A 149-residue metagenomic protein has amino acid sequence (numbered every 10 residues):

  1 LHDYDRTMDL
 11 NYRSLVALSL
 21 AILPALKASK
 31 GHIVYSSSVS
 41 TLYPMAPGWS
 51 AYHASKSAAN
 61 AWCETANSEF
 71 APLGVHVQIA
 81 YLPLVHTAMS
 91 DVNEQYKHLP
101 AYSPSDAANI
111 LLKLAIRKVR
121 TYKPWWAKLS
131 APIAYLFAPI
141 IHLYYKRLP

Functional and structural regions predicted by a protein language model:
D3-D5: Substrate-binding pocket helix/loop in short-chain dehydrogenase/reductase
S19, S55: Active-site helix of classical SDR
A21-K30: A short helix-coil junction within the Rossmann-fold of NAD(P)-dependent oxidoreductases
S38: Residue(s) in the substrate-gating loop at a strand-loop-helix junction that position the organic substrate next
Y43, T65-V75: Active-site-adjacent segment of SDR/Rossmann-fold oxidoreductases
P44-H53, T65: Active-site loop-to-helix junction immediately N-terminal to the catalytic Tyr of the SDR YXXXK motif in Rossmann-fold
I79, Q95-A131: C-terminal helical subdomain
